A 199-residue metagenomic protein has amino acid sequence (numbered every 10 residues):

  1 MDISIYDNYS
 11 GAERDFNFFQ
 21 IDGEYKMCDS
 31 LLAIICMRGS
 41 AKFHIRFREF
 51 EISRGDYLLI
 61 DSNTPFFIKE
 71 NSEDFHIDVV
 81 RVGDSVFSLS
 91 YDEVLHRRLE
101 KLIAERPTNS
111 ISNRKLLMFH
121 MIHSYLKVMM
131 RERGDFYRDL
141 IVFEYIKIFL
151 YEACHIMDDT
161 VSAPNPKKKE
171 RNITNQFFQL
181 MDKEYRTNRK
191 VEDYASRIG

Functional and structural regions predicted by a protein language model:
M1-S53: Generic protein-terminus/edge-of-domain signal
D2-I5, K69-E132: A hydrophobic/aromatic-rich effector-binding and dimerization subdomain of bacterial HTH-type transcriptional regulators
F19, R54-G55, N63, G83: Tight coil/turn sites that cap or link beta-strands
L32-I35, M118-Y125, Y145, F149-E152: Amphipathic, well-ordered alpha-helical segments in soluble domains
C36-R38, D61, N71: A short, compositionally biased micro-patch
L58, S62-I68, V86-F87: Histidine-centered metal-chelating micro-motifs
L95, L117-I122, I148, N172 (+2 more regions): Generic alpha-helical secondary structure signal
S110-S112, R133-I141, A153-I198: Short, Lys/Arg-enriched, Trp-marked, Pro/Gly-tolerant hinge/linker segments that flank
